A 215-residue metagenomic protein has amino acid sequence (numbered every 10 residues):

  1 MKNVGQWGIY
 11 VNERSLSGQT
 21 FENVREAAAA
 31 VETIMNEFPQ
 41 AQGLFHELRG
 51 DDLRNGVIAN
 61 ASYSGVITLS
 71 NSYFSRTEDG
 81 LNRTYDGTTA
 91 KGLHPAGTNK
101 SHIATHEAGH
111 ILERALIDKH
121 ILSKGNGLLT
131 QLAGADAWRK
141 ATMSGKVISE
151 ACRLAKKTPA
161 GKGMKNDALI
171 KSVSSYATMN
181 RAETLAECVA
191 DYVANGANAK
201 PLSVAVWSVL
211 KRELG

Functional and structural regions predicted by a protein language model:
K2-G215: Active-site-flanking segments in enzyme catalytic domains
